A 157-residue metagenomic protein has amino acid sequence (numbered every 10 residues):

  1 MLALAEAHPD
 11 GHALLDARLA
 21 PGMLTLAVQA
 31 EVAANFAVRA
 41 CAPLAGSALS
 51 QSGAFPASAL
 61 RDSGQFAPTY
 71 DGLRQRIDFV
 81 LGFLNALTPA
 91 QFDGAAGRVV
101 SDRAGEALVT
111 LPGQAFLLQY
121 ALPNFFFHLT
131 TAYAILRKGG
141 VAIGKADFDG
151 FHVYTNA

Functional and structural regions predicted by a protein language model:
M1-H8, A132: Long, well-ordered alpha-helical segments
A3, F79-G82, A86, A134: A generic structural signal for well-ordered alpha-helical segments enriched in polar/charged residues
E6-D16, N85-L117, D149: Acidic interhelical loop/turn segments
L15-G53, L108-D147: Short, contiguous alpha-helical
A34-V80, R103-G105, F151-H152: Short, helix-capping/interhelical loops that line the mouth of catalytic, cofactor-, or ligand-binding pockets
S52-R61, Q91-D102, R137-D147: Short, highly charged low-complexity linear segments
K145-N156: Short, highly charged C-terminal tails/helix-capping segments
